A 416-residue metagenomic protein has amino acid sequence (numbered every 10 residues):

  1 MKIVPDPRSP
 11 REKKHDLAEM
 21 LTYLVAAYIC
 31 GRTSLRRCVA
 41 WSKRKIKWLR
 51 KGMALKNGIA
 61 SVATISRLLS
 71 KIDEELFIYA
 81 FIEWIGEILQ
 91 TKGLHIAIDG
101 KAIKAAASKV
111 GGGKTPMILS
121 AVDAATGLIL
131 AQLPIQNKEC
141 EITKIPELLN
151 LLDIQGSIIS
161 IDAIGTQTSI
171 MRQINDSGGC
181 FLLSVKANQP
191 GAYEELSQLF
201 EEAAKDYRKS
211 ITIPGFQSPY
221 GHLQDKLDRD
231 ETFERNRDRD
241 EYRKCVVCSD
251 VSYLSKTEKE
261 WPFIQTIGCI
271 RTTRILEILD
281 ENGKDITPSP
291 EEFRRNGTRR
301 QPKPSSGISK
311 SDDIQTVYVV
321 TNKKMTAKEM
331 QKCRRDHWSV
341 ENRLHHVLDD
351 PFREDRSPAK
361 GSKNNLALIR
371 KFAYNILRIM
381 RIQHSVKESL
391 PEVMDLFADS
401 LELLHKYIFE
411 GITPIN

Functional and structural regions predicted by a protein language model:
M1-T22: Basic, short loop/linker segments at the boundary and entry of helix-turn-helix/winged-helix-like folds
M1-V4, K43-K45, V347-N416: A short, flexible helix-boundary coil/loop motif
Y23, C38, S61, H95-I103 (+7 more regions): Short, conserved catalytic/metal-binding motifs centered on acidic residues
L35-M53: DNA-recognition alpha helix
L55-G111, D176-G178: Active-site- or DNA-interface-adjacent structural scaffold in DNA-acting proteins
G111-S157: Electropositive, glycine- and tryptophan-enriched low-complexity nucleic-acid-binding patches
A187, G191-Q331, R335: An anionic, glycine-rich sequence signature occurring as long contiguous blocks
Y318, K324-A359: Short amphipathic alpha-helical "interface-anchor" segments enriched in bulky aromatics
